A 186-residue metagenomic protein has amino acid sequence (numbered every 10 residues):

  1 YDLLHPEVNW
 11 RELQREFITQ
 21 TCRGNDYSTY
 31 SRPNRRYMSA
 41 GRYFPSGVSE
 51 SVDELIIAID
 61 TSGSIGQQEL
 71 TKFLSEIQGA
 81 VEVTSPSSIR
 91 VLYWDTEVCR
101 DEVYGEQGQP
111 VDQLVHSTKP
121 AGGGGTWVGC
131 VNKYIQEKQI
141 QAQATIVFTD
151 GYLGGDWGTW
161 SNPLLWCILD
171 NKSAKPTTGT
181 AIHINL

Functional and structural regions predicted by a protein language model:
Y1-I56, I65-Q68: Acidic, polar low-complexity linker/tail segments
E7, L70, G124-V128: A conditional alpha-helix N-cap/helix-loop micro-motif detector
R15, L70-K72, G158-N162: Composition- and surface-driven signal marking solvent-exposed, interaction-prone regions in large proteins
Y37-A40, R100-V103, D156, P176: Short, solvent-exposed polar/charged micro-motifs at secondary-structure junctions
E50-G108, C130-T149, L153, W166-L169: Von Willebrand factor
D101-V128, I182-L186: Acidic, Ser/Thr-rich peripheral helices and adjacent loops at domain boundaries
Y152-L186: VWA/integrin I-like adhesion module and closely mimicked acidic/polar interface patches used
